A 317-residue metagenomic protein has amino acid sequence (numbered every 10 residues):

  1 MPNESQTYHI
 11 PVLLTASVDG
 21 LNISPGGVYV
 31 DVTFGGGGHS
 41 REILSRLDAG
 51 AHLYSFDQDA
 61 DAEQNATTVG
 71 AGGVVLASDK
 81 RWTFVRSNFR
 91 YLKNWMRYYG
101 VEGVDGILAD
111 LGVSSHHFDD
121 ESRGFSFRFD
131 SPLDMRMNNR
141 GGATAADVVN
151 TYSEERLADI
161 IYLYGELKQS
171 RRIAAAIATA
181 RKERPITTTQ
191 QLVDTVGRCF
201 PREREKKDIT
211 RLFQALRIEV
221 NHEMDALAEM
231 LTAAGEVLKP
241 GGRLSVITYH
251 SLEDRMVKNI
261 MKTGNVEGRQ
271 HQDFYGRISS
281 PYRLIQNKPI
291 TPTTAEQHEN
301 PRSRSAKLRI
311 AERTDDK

Functional and structural regions predicted by a protein language model:
M1-K317: S-adenosyl-L-methionine-dependent methyltransferase catalytic core, i.e., the SAM/SAH-binding region
